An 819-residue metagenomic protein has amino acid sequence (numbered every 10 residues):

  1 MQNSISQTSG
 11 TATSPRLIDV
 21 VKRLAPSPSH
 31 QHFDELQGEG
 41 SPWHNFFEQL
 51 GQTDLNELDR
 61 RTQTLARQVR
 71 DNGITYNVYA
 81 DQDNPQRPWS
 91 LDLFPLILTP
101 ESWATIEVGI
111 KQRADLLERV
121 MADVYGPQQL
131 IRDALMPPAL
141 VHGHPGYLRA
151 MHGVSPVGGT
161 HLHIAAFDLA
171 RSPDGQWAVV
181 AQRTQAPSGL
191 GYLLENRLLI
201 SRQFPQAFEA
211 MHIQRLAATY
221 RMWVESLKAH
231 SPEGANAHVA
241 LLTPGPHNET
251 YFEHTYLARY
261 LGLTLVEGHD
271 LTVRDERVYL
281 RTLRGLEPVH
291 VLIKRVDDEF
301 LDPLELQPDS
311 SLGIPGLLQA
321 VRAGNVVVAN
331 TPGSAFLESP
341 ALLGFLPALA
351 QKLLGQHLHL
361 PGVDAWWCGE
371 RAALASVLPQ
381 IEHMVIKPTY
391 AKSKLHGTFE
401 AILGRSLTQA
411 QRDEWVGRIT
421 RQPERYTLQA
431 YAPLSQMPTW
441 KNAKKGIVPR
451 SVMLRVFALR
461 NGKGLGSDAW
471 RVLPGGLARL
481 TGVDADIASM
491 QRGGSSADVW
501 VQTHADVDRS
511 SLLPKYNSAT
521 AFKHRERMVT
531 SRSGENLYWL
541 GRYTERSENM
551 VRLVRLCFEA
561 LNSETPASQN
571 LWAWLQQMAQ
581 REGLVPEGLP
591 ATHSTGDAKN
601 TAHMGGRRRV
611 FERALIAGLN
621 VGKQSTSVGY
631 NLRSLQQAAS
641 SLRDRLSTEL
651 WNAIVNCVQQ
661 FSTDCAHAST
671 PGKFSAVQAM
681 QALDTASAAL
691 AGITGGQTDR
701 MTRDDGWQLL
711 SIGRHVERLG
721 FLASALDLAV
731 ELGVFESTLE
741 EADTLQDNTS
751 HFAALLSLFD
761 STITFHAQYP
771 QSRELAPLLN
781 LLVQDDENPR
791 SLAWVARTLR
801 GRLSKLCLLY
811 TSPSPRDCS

Functional and structural regions predicted by a protein language model:
Q2-E35, H163-I164, R171-A178, Q182-L354: ATP-binding N-terminal substructure of ATP-dependent carboxylate-amine bond-forming enzymes
D34-P42: N-terminal amphipathic, basic-rich helices that act as targeting or association modules
P42-D59: Short, surface-exposed, low-complexity cationic segments
T62, Q68-H161, S172-D174, T184-V239 (+8 more regions): Alpha-helical transmembrane segments and their helix-helix packing motifs
W103-P127, P145-L148, E253, A258 (+3 more regions): Active-site nucleotide/adenylate-binding loops and adjacent lid/helix of ATP-dependent enzymes
L162-A165, E382, E424, V452-L454 (+1 more regions): Short beta-strand or tight-loop elements that sit immediately N-terminal to catalytic metal-binding acidic residues
Q380-H383, K394-Q409, D413, R418 (+5 more regions): Polyanion-binding catalytic cores of nucleic-acid enzymes and NTP/SAM-utilizing transferases
